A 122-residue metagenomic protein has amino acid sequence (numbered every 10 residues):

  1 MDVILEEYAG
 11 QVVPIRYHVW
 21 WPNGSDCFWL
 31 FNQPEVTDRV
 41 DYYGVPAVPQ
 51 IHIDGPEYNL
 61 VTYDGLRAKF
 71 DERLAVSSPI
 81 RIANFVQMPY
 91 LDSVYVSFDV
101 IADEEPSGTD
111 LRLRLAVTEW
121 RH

Functional and structural regions predicted by a protein language model:
M1-V3: Conserved redox-active cysteine motifs that mediate thiol-disulfide chemistry, especially di-cysteine Cys-X(1-2)-Cys
A9-H122: Short, conserved sequence motifs used for protein processing/export or organelle targeting and for catalysis
